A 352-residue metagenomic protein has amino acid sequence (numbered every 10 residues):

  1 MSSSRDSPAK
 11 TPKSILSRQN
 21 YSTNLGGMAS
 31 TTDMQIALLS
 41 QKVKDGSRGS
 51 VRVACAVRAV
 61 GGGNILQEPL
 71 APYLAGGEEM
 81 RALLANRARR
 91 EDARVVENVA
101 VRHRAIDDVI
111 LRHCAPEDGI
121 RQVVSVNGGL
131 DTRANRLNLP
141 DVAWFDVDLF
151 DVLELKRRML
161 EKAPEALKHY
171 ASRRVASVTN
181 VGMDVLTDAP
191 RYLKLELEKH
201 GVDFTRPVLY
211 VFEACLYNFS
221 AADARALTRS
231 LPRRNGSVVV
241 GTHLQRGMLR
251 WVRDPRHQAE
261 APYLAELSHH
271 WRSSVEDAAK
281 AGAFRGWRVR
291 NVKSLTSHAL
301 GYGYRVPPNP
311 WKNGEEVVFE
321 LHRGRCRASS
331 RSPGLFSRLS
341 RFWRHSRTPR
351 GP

Functional and structural regions predicted by a protein language model:
S2-M183, R191, L195-E196, H200 (+1 more regions): Rossmann-like AdoMet
V123-V126, D146, V211, V238-T242 (+1 more regions): A structural signal for short, well-ordered beta-strand segments and their strand-loop junctions that often border
M183-V185, L244: Hydrophobic pocket-lining residues within nucleotide cofactor-binding pockets
P190-K194, N218-R234: A short, conserved alpha-helix within the catalytic core of class I
P207-A222: A short SAM/SAH-binding and catalytic strip from SAM-dependent methyltransferases
P232-G247: Conserved beta-strand signature within the Rossmann-like core of class I S-adenosyl-L-methionine
R250-P352: Rossmann-like AdoMet/SAM-dependent catalytic core
